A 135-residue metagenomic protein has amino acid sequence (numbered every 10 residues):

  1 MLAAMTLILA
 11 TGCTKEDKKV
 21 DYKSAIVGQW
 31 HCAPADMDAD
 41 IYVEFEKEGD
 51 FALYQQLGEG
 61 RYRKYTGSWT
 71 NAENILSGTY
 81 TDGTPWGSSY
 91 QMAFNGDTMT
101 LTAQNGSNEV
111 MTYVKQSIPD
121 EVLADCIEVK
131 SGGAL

Functional and structural regions predicted by a protein language model:
M1-T11: Sec-dependent bacterial lipoprotein signal peptides
C13-K64, I75-L135: Lipid interaction determinants
